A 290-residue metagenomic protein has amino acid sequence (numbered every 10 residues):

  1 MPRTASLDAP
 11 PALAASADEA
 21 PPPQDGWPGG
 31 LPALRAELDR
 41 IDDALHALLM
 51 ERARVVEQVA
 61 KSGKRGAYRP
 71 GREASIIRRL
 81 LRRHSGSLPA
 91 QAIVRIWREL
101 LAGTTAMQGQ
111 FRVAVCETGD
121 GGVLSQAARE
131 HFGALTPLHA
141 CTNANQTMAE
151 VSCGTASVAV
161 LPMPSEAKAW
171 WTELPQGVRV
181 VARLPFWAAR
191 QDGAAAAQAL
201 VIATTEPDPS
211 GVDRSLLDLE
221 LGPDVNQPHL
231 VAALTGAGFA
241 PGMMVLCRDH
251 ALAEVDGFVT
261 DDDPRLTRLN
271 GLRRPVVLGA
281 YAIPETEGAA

Functional and structural regions predicted by a protein language model:
P2-A290: Domain-level signature for soluble enzymes in the chorismate/prephenate branch of the shikimate pathway
